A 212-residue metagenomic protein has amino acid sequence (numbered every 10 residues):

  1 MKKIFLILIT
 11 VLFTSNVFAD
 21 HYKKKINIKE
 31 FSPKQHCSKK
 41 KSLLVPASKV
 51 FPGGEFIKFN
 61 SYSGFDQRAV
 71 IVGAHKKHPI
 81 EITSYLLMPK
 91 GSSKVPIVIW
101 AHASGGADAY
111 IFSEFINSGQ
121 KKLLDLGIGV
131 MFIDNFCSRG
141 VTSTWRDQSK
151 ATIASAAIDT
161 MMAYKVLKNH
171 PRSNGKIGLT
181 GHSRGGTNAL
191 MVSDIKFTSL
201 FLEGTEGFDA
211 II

Functional and structural regions predicted by a protein language model:
I4-F13: Sec-dependent N-terminal signal peptides
S15-A19: Sec/Tat signal peptide C-region and signal peptidase I cleavage site
D20-I28: Cleaved targeting-peptide boundary
I28-S93: N-terminal cap/lid segment of alpha/beta-hydrolase-fold proteins
V72-K77, I111, L202-E203: Short consensus segments that form the blades of beta-propeller domains, in both extracellular/periplasmic
K94-V166, R172: Serine-hydrolase catalytic machinery in alpha/beta-hydrolase-like enzymes
I158-I212: Primarily recognizes the serine-hydrolase "nucleophile elbow" in alpha/beta-hydrolase and SGNH/GDSL folds
